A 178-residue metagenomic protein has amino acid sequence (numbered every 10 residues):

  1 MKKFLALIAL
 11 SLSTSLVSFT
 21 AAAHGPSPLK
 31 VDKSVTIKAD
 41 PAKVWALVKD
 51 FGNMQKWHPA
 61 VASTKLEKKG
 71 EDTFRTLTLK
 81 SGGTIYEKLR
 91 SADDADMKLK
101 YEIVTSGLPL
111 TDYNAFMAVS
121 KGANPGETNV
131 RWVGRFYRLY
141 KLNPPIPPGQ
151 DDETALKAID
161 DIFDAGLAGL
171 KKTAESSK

Functional and structural regions predicted by a protein language model:
M1-F4: Positively charged n-region of N-terminal signal peptides that target proteins for export
L7-V17: Bacterial N-terminal signal peptides
F19-K69: Hydrophobic ligand-binding cavity/cleft-lining segments
D40-P41, L47-D50, I85, A155 (+1 more regions): Stable alpha-helical elements in mature extracytoplasmic
N53-P59, T64-D112, S120-G122, E127-N129 (+2 more regions): Glycine-rich portal/gate segments that line the openings of hydrophobic small-molecule binding cavities
V104-D161: Beta-strand/loop substructures that line and gate deep hydrophobic ligand-binding cavities in soluble
